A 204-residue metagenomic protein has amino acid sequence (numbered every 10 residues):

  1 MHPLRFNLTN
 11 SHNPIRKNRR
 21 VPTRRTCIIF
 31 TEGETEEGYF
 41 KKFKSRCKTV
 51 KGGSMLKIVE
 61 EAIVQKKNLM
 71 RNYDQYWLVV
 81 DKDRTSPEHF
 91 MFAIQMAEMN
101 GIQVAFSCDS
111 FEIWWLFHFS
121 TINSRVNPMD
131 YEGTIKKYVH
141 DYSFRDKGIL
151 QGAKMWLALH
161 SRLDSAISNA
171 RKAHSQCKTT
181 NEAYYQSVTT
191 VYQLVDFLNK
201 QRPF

Functional and structural regions predicted by a protein language model:
H2-L8, N13-R24, E37-V50, N68-Q75 (+1 more regions): C-terminal accessory helical subdomains adjacent to catalytic cores in phosphodiester- and nucleotide-handling enzymes
I28, W77: Hydrophobic "anchor" residues on beta-strands that sit immediately upstream of conserved functional sites
E32-G33: Helix N-cap/beta->alpha junction signal
K51-K67: A short, well-structured beta->alpha microelement
